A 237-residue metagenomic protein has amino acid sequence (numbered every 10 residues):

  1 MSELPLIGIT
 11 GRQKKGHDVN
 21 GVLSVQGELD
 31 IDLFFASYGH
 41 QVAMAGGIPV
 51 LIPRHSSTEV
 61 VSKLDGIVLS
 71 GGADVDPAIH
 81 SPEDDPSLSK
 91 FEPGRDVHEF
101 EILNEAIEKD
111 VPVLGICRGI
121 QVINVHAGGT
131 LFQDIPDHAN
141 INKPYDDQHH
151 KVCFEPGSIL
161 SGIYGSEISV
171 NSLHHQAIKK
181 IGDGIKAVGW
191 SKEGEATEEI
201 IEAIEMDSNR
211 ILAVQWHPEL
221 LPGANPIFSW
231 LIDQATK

Functional and structural regions predicted by a protein language model:
M1-L114, V125, P136-Y164, H175 (+3 more regions): N-terminal beta1-alpha1 cap of cysteine-dependent amidohydrolase-like domains
C117: Conserved G/P- and acidic residue-centered "switch" motifs that form tight phosphate/ATP-binding loops in soluble
I120-V122: Hydrophobic, aromatic-enriched interface-forming segments
G128-F132: Post-Walker A helix-loop "phosphate-sensing" segment adjacent to the P-loop in P-loop NTPases
L212-W216: Active-site-proximal beta-strand elements of phosphoester/diester hydrolases
